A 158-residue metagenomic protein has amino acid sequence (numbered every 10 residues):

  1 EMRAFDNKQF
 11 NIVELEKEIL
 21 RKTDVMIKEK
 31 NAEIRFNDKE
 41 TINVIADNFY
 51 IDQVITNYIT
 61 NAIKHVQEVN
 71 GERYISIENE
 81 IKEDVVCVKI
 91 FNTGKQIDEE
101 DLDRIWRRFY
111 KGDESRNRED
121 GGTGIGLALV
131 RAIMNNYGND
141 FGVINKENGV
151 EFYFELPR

Functional and structural regions predicted by a protein language model:
E1-D6, N43-A46: Conserved micro-motifs of the catalytic ATP-binding
K8, E33-N43: Conserved catalytic submotifs in the C-terminal HATPase_c
K8-D24: A conserved beta-strand-to-alpha-helix junction within the catalytic ATP-binding
A62-V66: Short helix-loop "hinge" at the ATP-lid/N-box region of the Bergerat-fold HATPase_c
I97-K111: Short conserved segment of the HATPase_c
G121, G126, V130: Short alpha-helical Gxxx[C/S/T] motif in the catalytic ATP-binding
G138-I144: Glycine-rich ATP-binding loops of the HATPase_c
